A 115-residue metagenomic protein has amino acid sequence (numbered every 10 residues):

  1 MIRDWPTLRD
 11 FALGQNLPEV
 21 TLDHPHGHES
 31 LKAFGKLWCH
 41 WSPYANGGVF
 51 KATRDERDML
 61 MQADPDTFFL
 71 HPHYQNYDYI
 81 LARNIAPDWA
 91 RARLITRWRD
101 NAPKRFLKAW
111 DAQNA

Functional and structural regions predicted by a protein language model:
M1-A115: Charge-dense, helix-prone N-terminal extensions
